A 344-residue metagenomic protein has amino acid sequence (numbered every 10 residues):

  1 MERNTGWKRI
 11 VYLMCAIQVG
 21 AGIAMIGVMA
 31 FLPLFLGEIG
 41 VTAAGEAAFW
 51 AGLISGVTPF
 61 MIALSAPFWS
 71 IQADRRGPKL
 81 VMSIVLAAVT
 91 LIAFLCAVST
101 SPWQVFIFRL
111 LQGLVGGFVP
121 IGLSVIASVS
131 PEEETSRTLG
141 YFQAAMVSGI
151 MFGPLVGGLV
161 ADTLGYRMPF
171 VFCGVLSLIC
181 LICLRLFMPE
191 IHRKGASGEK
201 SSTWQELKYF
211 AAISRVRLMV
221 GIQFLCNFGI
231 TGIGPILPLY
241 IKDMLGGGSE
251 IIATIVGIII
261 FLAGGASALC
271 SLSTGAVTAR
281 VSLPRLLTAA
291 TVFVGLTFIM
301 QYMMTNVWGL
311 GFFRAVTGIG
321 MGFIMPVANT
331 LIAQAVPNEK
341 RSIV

Functional and structural regions predicted by a protein language model:
M1-K8, E190-G221: Juxtamembrane intracellular "pre-TM" segments in multi-pass secondary transporters
F31-A48, I236-T254: Short amphipathic helix-loop junctions that connect adjacent transmembrane helices in Major Facilitator Superfamily/SLC
L53-W69, F261-S273: Central cavity-lining transmembrane alpha-helices of secondary-active solute carriers, predominantly the Major
L64-T100, T278: Conserved MFS/SLC helix-loop-helix module at the cytosolic interface between two early adjacent transmembrane helices
L80-L95, G174, R285-I299: Structural signature of the two symmetry-related core transmembrane helices
W103-L111, W308-V316: Paired small-residue
F108-M146: Cytoplasmic helix-loop-helix junction between adjacent transmembrane helices in 12-TM secondary transporters
F118-S130, F323-V336: Intracellular juxtamembrane helix-capping segments at the cytosolic ends of symmetry-related transmembrane helices
